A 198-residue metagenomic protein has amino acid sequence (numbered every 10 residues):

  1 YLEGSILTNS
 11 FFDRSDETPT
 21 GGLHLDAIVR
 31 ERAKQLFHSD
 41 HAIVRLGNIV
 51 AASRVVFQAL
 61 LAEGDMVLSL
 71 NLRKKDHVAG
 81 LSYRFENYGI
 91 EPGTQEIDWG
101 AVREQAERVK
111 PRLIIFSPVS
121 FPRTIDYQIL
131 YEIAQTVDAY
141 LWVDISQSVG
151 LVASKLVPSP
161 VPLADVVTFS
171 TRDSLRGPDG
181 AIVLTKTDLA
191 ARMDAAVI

Functional and structural regions predicted by a protein language model:
Y1-E17: N-terminal "arm"/small-domain region of PLP-dependent enzymes with the aminotransferase-like
T18-I198: Conserved PLP-enzyme active-site core in the AAT-like
